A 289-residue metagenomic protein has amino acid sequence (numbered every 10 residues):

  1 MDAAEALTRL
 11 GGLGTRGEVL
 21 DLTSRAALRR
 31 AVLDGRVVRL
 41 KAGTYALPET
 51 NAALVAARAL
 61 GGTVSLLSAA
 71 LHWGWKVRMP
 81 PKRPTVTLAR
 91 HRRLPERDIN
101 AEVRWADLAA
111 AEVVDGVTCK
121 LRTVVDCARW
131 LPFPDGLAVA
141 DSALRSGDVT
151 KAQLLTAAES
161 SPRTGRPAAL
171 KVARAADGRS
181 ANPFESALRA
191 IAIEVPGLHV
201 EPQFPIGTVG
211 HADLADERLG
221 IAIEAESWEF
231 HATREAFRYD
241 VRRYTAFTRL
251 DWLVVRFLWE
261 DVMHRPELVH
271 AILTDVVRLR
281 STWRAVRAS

Functional and structural regions predicted by a protein language model:
M1-G165, V277-S289: Short gly/ser-rich loop at a beta-strand->alpha-helix junction or flexible surface loop bordering the NTP-binding
T23, L144-S289: Surface segments flanking catalytic/ligand-binding clefts of nucleic-acid enzymes
